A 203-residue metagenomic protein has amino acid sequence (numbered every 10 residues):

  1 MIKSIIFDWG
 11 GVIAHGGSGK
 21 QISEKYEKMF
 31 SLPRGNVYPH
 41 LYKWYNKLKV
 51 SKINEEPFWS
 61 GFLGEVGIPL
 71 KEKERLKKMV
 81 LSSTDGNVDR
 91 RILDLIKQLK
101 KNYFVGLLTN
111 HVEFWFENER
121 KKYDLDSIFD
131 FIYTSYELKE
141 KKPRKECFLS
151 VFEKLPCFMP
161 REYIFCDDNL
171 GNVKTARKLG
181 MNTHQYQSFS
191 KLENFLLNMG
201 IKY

Functional and structural regions predicted by a protein language model:
M1-H40: Active-site neighborhood of HAD-like aspartate-dependent phosphohydrolases
D8-G11, S51, L99, L107 (+2 more regions): Generic structural signal for small/hydrophobic residues in well-ordered secondary structure, especially within
Y45-R91: Metal-dependent phosphoesterase signature
E74-G106, K145, F189: Short, acidic loop-to-helix structural element flanking the phosphoryl-transfer center in phosphate-processing enzymes
R90-E137: Substrate-recognition/cap helix-loop segment adjacent to the acidic, metal-dependent catalytic center of Asp-based
K141-L170: Conserved Lys-Pro-Asp/Glu-containing loop-to-beta segment of HAD-superfamily phosphomonoesterases, centered on
P160-N198: Acidic, Mg2+-coordinating phosphoryl-transfer loop and its flanking beta/alpha structural elements, shared across
